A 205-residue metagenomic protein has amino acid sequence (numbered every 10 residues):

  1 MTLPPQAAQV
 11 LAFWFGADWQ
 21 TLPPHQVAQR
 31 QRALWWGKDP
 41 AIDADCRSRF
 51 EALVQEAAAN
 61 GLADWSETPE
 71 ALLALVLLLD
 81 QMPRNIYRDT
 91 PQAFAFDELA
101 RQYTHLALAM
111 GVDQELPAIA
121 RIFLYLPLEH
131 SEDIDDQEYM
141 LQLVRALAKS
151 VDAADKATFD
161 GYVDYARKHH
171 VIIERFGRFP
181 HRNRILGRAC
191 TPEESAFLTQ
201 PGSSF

Functional and structural regions predicted by a protein language model:
M1-T90, F94-F205: Intrinsically disordered, low-complexity activation-like regions
